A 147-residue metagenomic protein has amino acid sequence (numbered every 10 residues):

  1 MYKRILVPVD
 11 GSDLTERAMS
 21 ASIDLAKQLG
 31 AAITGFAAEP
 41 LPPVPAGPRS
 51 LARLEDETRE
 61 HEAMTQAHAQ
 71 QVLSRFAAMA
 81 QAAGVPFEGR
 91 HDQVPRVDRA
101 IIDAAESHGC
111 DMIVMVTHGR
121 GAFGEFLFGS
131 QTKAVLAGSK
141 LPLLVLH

Functional and structural regions predicted by a protein language model:
K3-D56, M79-E88: Small/aliphatic-rich secondary-structure junction motif
A37, V116-H118, H147: Short secondary-structure boundary segments
S50-L54, A105-H108, Q131-T132: Short, hinge-like loop/turn segments at secondary-structure boundaries
E55-Q71: A short acidic, glycine-rich active-site loop that binds or catalyzes chemistry on phosphate/adenosine moieties
A78-I113: Structural beta-alpha unit
M112-A137: Glycine-rich, Arg-bearing micro-motifs that act as flexible, cationic patches
L141-H147: Short, flexible loop segments at boundaries between secondary-structure elements
